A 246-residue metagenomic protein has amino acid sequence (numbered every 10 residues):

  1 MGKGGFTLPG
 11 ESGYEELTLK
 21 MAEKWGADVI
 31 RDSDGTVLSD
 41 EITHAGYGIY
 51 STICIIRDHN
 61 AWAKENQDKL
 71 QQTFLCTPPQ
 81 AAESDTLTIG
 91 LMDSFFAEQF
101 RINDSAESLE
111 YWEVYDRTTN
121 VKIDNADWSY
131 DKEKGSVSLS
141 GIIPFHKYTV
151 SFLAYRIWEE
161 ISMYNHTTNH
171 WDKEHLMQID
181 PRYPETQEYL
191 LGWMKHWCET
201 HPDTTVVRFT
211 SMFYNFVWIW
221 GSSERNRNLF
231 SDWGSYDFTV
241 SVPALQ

Functional and structural regions predicted by a protein language model:
M1-Q246: Glycan-processing catalytic domains of CAZymes
